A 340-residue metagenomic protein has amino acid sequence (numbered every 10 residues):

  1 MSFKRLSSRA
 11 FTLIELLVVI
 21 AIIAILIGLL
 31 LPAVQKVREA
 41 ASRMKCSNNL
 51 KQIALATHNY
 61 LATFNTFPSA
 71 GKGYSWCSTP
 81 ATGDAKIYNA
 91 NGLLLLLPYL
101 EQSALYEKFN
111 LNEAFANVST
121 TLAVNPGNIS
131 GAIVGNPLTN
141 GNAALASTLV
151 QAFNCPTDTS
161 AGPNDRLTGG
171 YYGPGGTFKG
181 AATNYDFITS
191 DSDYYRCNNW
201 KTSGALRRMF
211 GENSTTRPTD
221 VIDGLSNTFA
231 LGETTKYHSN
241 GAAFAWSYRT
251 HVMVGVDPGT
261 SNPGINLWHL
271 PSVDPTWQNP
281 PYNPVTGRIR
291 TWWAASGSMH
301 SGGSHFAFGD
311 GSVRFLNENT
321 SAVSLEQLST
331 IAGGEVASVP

Functional and structural regions predicted by a protein language model:
M1-L13, S75-S78: N-terminal leader/signal peptides at the extreme start of proteins
K4, K36, T66: Conserved beta-strand positions that form and line the central face of beta-propeller blades
R5, E15-L16, L29-L30, V252 (+1 more regions): Acidic/proline-rich low-complexity IDRs
S8-S42, C46, Q52: N-terminal single-pass transmembrane signal-anchor helix
R43-P340: Surface-exposed loop/linker segments characteristic of extracytoplasmic
